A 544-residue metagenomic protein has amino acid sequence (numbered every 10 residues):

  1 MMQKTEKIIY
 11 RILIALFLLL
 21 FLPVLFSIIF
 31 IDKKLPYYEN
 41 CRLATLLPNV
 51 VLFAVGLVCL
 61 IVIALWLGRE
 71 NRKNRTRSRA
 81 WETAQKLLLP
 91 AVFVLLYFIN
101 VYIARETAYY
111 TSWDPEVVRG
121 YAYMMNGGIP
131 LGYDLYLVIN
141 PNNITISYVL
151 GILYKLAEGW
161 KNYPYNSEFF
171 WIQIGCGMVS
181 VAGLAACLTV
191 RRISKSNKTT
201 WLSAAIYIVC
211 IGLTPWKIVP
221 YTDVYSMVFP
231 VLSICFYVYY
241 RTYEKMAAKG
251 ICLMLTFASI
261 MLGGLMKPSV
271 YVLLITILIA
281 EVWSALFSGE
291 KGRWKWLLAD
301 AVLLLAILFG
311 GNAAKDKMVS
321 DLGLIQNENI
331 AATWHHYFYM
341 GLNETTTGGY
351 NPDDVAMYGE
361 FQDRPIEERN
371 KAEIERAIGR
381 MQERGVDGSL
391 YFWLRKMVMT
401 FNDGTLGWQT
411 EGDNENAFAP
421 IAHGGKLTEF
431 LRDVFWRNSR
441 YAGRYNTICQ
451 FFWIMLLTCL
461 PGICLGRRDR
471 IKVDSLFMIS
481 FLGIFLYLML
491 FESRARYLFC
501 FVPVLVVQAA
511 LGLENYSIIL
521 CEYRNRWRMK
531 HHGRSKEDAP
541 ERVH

Functional and structural regions predicted by a protein language model:
M1-N100, K295-L305, I519-G533, E537-H544: Start-transfer (signal-anchor) and selected internal transmembrane alpha helices of multi-pass inner/ER membrane
N40-A54, E168-G175, K396-F481: Membrane-interface anchor segments at the N-terminal boundary of transmembrane helices in multi-pass membrane enzymes
G120-Y123, L135-Y165, F169: Short hydrophobic/aromatic helix or loop-helix immediately within or flanking a transmembrane segment in polytopic
L131, K317-G424: Membrane-proximal stem/loop segments at transmembrane-domain junctions that anchor or position
Y165, A186-V209, A247, K472-S475: Transmembrane-helix signature of polytopic, membrane-embedded enzymes that assemble or transfer cell-envelope glycans
W171-M178, L202-Y237, G263-L273, Y497-V502: Multi-pass, polyprenyl lipid-linked donor-dependent membrane glycosyltransferases
Q173-S194, L232, T458-P461: Transmembrane-helix motifs of polytopic, lipid-linked glycan transferases
S194, V231-C252, F287, L513: Membrane-interface transmembrane helices that cradle and orient dolichyl/undecaprenyl
